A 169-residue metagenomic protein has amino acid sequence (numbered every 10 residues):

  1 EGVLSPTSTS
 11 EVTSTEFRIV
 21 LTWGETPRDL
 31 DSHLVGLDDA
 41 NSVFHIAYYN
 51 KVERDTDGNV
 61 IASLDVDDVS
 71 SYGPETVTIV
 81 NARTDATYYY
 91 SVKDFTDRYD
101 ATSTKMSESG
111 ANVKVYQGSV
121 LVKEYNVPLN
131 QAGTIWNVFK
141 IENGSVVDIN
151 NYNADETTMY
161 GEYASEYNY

Functional and structural regions predicted by a protein language model:
E1-T15: Elongated, non-catalytic scaffold/linker segments and compositionally distinctive motifs
V12-Y169: Intrinsic-disorder/low-complexity signal
